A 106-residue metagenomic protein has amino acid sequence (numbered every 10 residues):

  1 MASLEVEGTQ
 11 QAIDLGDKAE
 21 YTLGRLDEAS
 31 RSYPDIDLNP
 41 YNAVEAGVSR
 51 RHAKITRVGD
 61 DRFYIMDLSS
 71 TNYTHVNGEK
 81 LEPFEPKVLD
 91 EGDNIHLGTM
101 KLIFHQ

Functional and structural regions predicted by a protein language model:
M1-A46, T56: Intrinsically disordered, low-complexity acidic Ser/Thr-rich regulatory segments
M1-S3, N72-H75: Amphipathic repeat-derived elements
A2-V6, D60-L68: Short, well-ordered strand-loop elements centered on a beta-strand within folded domains, enriched for acidic residues
L23, D60, S69, H75-Q106: C-terminal boundary/linker segments immediately following FHA domains
S32, R62-Y64, T74-H75: Intrinsically disordered, low-complexity acidic/polar segments
S49-R50: DNA-recognition element of transcription regulators
